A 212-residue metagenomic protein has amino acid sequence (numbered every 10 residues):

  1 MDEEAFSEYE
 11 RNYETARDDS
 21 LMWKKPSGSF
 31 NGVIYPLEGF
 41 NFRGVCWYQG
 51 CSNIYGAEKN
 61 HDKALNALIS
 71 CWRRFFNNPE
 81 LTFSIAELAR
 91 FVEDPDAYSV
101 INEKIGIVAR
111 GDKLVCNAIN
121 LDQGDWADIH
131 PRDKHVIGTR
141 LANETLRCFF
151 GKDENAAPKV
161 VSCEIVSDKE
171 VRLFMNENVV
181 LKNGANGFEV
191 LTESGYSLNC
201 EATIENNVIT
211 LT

Functional and structural regions predicted by a protein language model:
M1-T212: Cell-envelope and extracellular/periplasmic
